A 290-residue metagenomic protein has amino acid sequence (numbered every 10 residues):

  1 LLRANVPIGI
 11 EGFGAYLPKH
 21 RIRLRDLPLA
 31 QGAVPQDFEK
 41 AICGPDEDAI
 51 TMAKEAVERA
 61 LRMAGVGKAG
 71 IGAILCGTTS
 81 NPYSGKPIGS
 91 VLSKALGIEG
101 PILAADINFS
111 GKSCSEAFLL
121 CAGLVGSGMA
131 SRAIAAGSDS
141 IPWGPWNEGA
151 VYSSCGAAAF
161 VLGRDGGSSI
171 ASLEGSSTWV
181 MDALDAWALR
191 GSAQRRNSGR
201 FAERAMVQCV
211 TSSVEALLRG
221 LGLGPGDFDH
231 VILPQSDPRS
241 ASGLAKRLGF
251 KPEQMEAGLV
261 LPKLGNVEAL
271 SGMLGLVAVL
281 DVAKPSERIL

Functional and structural regions predicted by a protein language model:
L1-A49, N147-R204, Q208, S212-E215 (+1 more regions): Condensing-enzyme catalytic core mediating Claisen C-C bond formation in acyl metabolism
I10-G12, A60, I71-I74, L92 (+7 more regions): Buried hydrophobic positions in well-ordered alpha/beta secondary-structure cores of metabolic enzymes
A30-T51, T79-R132, S242-G275: Conserved catalytic cysteine-centered active-site region of acyl-thioester-dependent Claisen-condensing enzymes
A56-G72, T211-D229, L248: Phosphate/pyrophosphate-binding loops at sites that engage ATP/ADP/AMP, CoA/4′-phosphopantetheine, polyphosphate
G72-S80, D106, V231-I232: Short glycine-rich or small-residue beta-strand-to-loop segments that form or flank ligand, phosphate, metal/Fe-S
G77, A133-D139, L162-G163, E174 (+2 more regions): Short beta-strand segments
G126-A159: Flexible, glycine-rich active-site loops centered on histidine and acidic residues that chelate a metal or position
V277-L290: Catalytic phosphate/nucleotide-handling subdomain of diverse soluble enzymes
